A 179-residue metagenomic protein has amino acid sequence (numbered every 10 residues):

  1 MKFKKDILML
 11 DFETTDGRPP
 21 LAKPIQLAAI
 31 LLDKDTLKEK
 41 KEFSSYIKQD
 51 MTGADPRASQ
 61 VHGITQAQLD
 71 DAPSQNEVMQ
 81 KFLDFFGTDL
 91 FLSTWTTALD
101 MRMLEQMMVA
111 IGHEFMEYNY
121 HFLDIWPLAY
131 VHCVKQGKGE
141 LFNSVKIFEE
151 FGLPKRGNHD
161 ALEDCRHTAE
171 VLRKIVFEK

Functional and structural regions predicted by a protein language model:
M1-Q106, M116, V145-P154, H159: Conserved non-catalytic scaffold segment of RNase H-like nuclease domains
L10, L123, E163: Active-site flanking residues adjacent to catalytic metal/cofactor-binding acidic residues
G17-P19, Y130, E170: Conserved protein kinase catalytic core
V109-G112: Short, surface-exposed basic-aromatic patches at helix termini and helix-loop junctions that form
F122-K138: Short alpha-helix plus adjacent loop in nuclease-associated cores
Q136-I147: A structural motif
F148-E150, R156, L162, R166-K179: Acidic two-metal-ion nuclease catalytic site recognized across multiple nuclease folds, prominently DnaQ/RNase D-T
